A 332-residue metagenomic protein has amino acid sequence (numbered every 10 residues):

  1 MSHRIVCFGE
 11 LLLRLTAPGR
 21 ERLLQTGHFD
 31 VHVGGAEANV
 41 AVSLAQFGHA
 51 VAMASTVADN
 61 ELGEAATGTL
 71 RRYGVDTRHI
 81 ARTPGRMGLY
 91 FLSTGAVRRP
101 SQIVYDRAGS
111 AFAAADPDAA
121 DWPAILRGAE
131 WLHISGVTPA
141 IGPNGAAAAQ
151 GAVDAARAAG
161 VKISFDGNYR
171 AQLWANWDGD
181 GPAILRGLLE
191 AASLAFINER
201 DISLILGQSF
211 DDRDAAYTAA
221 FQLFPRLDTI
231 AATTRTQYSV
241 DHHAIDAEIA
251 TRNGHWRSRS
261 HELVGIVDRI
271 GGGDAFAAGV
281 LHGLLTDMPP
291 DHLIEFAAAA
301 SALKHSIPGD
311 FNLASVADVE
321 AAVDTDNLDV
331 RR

Functional and structural regions predicted by a protein language model:
M1-D76, A96-V97, A115-P117, G265-I266 (+1 more regions): Glycine-rich phosphate/adenosyl-contacting loop at the front of the ribokinase-like
C7-E21, H243-R259: Acidic-glycine-rich active-site phosphate/pyrophosphate-binding loop
L11, G167, A275: Active-site metal-binding loops of divalent metal-dependent hydrolases
A50-G136, V319-R332: Conserved N-terminal subdomain of the carbohydrate kinase-like
A108, V137, N168-Q172, R200 (+1 more regions): Active-site beta-loop-alpha junctions enriched in small/polar residues
A147-G160, A183-A191: Catalytic-core regions built around general acid/base machinery
L173-N253: Conserved phosphate/ATP/ADP-binding segment of small-molecule kinases
S260-D326, V330-R332: Conserved post-catalytic alpha-helical subdomain immediately downstream of the catalytic base and nucleotide-binding
